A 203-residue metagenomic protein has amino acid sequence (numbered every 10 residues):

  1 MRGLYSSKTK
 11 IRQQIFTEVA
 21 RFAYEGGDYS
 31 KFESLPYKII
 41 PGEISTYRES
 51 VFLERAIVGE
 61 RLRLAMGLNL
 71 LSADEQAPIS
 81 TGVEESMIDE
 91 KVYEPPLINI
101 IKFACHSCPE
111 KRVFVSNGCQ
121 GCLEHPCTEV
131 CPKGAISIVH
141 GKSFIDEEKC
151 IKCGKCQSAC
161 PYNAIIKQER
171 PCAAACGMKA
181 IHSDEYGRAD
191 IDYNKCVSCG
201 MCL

Functional and structural regions predicted by a protein language model:
M1-A159, N163-A175, K179, K195: Ferredoxin-type iron-sulfur electron-transfer modules and their immediate structural context
G141-F144, D184-I191: Short linker/helix segments within small regulatory modules
C153-G154, A189-M201: Terminal amphipathic helices with adjacent charged low-complexity linkers/tails
